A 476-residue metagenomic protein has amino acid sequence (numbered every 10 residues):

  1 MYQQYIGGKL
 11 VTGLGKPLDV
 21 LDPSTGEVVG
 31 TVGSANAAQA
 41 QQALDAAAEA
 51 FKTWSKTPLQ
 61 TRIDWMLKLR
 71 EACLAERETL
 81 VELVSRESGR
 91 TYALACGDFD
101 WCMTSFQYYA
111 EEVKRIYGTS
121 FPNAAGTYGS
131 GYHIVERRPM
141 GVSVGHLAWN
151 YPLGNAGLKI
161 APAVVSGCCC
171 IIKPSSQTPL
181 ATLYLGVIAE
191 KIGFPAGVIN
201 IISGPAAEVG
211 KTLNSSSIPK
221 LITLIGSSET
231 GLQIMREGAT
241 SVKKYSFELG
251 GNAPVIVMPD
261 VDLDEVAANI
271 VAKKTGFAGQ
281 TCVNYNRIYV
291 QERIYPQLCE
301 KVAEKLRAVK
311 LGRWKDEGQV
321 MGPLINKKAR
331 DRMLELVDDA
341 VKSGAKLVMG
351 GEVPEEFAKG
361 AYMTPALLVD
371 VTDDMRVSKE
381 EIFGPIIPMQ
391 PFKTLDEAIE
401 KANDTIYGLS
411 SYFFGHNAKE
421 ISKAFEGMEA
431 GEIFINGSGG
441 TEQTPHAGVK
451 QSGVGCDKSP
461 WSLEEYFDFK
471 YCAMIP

Functional and structural regions predicted by a protein language model:
M1-G131: N-terminal Rossmann-like NAD(P)+-binding subdomain of aldehyde/semialdehyde dehydrogenases
T25-T31, P219, I256, K310 (+3 more regions): Conserved C-terminal structural/oligomerization subdomain of aldehyde/semialdehyde dehydrogenase
G26, R62, V84, F106 (+9 more regions): Residue-level signal for inorganic ion chemistry
V29-A35, A50-K56, V144-G145, V255-M258 (+5 more regions): Short, well-ordered beta-strand elements within core beta-sheets of diverse protein domains
F51, S55, R70-C73, R77 (+19 more regions): Structural signal for hydrophobic packing residues in well-ordered secondary-structure cores of soluble enzyme domains
G118-E265, F392: Rossmann-like NAD(P) dinucleotide-binding subdomain of oxidoreductase/dehydrogenase enzymes
C169-I171, L347, E432: A short hydrophobic/small-residue beta-strand
L221, E229-V371, I435: ALDH superfamily catalytic-core signature
